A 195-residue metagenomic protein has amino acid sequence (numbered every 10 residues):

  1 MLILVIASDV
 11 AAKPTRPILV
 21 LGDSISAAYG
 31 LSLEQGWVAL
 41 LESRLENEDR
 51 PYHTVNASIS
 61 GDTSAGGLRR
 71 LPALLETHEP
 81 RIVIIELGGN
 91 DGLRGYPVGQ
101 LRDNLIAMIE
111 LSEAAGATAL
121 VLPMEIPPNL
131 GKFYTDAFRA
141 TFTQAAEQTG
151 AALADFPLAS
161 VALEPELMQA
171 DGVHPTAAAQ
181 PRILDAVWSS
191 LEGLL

Functional and structural regions predicted by a protein language model:
M1-V5: Bacterial N-terminal signal peptides
I6-D9, A186: Compositionally biased, intrinsically disordered low-complexity segments
D9-S60, R70-E79: Serine-esterase "nucleophile elbow" of acetyl-processing enzymes
K13, L40, R50, G66-L195: Alpha-helical cap/lid subdomain in secreted, periplasmic, or secretory-pathway luminal O-acyl-processing enzymes
G61-A65: Acidic-and-aromatic substrate-binding clefts and catalytic sites of carbohydrate-active enzymes
